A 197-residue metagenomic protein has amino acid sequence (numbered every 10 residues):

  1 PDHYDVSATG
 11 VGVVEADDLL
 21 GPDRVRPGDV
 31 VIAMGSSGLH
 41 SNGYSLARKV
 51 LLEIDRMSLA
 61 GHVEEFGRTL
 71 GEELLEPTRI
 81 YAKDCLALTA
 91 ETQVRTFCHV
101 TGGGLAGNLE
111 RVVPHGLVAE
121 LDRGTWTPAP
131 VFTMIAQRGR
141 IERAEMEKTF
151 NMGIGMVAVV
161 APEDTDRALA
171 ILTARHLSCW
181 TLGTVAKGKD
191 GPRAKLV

Functional and structural regions predicted by a protein language model:
P1-S45, T184: Glycine-rich anion-binding loops of enzyme active sites
P1-Y4, S58, E64-L75, R79-V197: Glycine-/charge-enriched secondary-structure boundary and capping motifs
V11, L46, V50, A168-I171: Short alpha-helical scaffold segments that flank and stabilize functional sites
D17, R26, H40-G43, R48 (+4 more regions): Basic, gly/Ser/Thr/Pro-rich low-complexity segments located predominantly at protein N termini
G21, L52, R111-V112: N-terminal low-complexity, intrinsically disordered patches enriched in charged
V25-E72: Acidic, glycine-rich loop-and-beta core segments that form the ion-binding/anion-interacting portion of active sites
